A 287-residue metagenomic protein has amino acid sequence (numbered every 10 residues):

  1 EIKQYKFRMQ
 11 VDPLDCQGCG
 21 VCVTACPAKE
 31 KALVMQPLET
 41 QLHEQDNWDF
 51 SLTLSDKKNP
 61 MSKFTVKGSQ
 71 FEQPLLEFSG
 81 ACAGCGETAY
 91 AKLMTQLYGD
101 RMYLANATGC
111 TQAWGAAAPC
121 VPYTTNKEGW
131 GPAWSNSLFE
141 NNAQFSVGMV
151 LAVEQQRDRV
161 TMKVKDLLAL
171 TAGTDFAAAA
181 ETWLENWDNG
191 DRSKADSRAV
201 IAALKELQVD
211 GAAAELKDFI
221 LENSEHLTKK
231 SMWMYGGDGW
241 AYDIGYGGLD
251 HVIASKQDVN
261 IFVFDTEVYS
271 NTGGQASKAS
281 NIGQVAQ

Functional and structural regions predicted by a protein language model:
E1-Q4, R8-D12, Q17, V21-T40 (+3 more regions): Iron-sulfur cluster-binding cysteine motifs and their immediate structural context in ferredoxin-like electron-transfer
E1-R8, A28-G68, W130: Non-heme iron-sulfur electron-transfer modules
I2-K6, V66-E77, E140, R198-L204 (+2 more regions): Gly-rich Lys/Arg/Thr-decorated short loops/hinges at beta-loop-alpha junctions or inter-strand turns that position
Q4, C120-T171, T272-Q287: A structural-propensity feature for long, helix-poor, extended segments
R8, T24, E30-L33, D100-A105 (+3 more regions): Beta-sheet entry/capping signal
C16, G68-F71, L76-P119: N-terminal amphipathic, basic-rich helices that act as targeting or association modules
W114-G115, A213, F219-Q287: Thiamine diphosphate
F139-A212: N-terminal leader/propeptide and maturation segments of large enzyme subunits in energy/redox metabolism and hydrolases
